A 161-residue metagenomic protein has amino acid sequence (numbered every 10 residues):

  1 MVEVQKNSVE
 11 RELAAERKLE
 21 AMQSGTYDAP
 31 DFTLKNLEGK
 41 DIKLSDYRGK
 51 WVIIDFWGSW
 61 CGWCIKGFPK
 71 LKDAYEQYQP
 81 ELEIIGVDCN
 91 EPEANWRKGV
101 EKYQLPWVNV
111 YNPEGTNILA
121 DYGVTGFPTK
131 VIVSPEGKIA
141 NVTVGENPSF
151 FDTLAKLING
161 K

Functional and structural regions predicted by a protein language model:
M1-T33, K98-E101: N-proximal helix/coil linker or "cap" segments that precede and/or mark the start of modular domains
T33-V52: A short beta-strand-turn-helix
K43-S45, I54, G62-G67, G86-V87 (+4 more regions): Extended hydrophobic-aromatic, low-complexity segments
R48-G49, F56-E76: Conserved redox-active cysteine motifs that mediate thiol-disulfide chemistry, especially di-cysteine Cys-X(1-2)-Cys
R48-K50, P80, L105, V124: Active-site acidic short loop of glycosyltransferases
K66-Y103, E114-D121, T153: Structural microenvironment flanking redox-active thiols in thiol-disulfide oxidoreductases
Y103-L105, N112-N159: Thiol/disulfide oxidoreductase modules built on the thioredoxin-like
